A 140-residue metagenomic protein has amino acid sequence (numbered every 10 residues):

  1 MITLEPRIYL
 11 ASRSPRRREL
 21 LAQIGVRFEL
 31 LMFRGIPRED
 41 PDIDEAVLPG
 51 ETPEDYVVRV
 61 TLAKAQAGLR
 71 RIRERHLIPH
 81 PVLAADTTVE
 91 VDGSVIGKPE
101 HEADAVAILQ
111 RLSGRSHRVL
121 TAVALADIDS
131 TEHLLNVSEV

Functional and structural regions predicted by a protein language model:
M1-P81, S94: N-terminal polybasic phosphate/anion-binding patch
L21, T61, D86, A105 (+1 more regions): Residue-level signal for inorganic ion chemistry
M32, V91, L125-D127: Residue-level signal for short segments within beta-strands and strand-turn junctions of well-structured beta-sheet
P41-E45, V91, S130-S138: Acidic/polar active-site rim loop that often engages polyanionic ligands
R75-L77, R115-R118: A short alpha-helix-loop-beta-strand transition element characteristic of N-terminal alpha/beta dinucleotide-binding
P81-T87: Alpha-helical membrane segments and adjacent membrane-interface helices in multi-pass membrane proteins
T87-H117: Active-site-adjacent loop/tail segments of enzyme domains
R118-V140: Phosphate-binding/catalytic loops
